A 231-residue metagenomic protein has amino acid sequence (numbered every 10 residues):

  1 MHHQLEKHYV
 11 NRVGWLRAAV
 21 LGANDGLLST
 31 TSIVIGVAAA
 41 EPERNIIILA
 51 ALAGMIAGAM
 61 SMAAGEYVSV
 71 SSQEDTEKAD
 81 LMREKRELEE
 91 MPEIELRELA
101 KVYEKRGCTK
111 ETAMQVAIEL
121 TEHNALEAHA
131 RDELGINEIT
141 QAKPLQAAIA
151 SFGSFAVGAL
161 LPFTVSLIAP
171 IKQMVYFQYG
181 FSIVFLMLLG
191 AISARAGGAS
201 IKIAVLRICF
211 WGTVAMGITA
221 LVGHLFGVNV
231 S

Functional and structural regions predicted by a protein language model:
M1-N11, V70-F152: Cytosol/matrix-facing amphipathic helices and coiled-coil assembly/linker segments of eukaryotic membrane proteins
M1-S69: Internal alpha-helical transmembrane segments
W15-I33, E138-T164: Transmembrane alpha-helical segments and their cytosolic interface motifs in multi-pass membrane proteins
D25, A64, Y103, A113 (+4 more regions): Residue-level signature of catalytic and energy-coupling elements of molecular machines, predominantly ATP/GTP-dependent
A57, S61, G158, P162 (+3 more regions): Alpha-helical transmembrane segments of multipass membrane proteins
K172-F185: Structural signature of hydrophobic alpha-helical transmembrane segments
L188-T213: Interfacial loop-to-transmembrane junctions
A220-S231: Juxtamembrane boundary at the C-terminal end of a transmembrane helix
